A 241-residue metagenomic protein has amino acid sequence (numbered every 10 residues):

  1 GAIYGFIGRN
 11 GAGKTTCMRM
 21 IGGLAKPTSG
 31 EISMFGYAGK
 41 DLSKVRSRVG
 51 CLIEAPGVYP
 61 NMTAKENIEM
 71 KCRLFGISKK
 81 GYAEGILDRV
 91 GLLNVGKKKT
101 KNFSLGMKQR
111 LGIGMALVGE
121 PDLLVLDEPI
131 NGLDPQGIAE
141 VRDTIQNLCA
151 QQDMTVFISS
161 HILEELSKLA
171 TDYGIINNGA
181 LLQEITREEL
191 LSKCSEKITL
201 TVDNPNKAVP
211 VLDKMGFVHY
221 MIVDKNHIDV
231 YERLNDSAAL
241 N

Functional and structural regions predicted by a protein language model:
G22: Helix-to-loop junction immediately C-terminal to a conserved catalytic motif
G30-K40, K44-V45: Conserved ABC transporter NBD signature motif
E69, R73, K80-V95: Conserved ABC ATPase "signature" region
E120: Conserved catalytic motifs of ABC-family nucleotide-binding domains
L124-E128: Catalytic Walker B motif of ABC-type/P-loop ATPase nucleotide-binding domains
R142-E232: ABC transporter nucleotide-binding domain
